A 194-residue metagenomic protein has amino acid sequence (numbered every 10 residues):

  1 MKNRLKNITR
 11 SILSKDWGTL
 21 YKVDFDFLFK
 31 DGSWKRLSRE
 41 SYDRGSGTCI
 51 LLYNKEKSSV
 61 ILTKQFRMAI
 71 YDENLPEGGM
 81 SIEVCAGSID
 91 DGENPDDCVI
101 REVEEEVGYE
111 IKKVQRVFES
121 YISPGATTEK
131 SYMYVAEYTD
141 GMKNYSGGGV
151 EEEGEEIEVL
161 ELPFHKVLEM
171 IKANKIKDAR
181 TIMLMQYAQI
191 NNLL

Functional and structural regions predicted by a protein language model:
R4-T9, E77-M80, D91, R116 (+2 more regions): Nudix hydrolase/Nudix homology domain
I12-D16, L75, Y121-Y132: Acidic pyrophosphate-coordinating catalytic loop
L13-K57, Q65: Acidic, metal-coordinating catalytic segment for phosphate/diphosphate chemistry, firing primarily on the Nudix
T19, L37, S46, T127-K130 (+1 more regions): A generic structural signal for well-ordered coil/turn residues at beta-strand boundaries that shape enzyme active-site
D24-F29, S123-Y145: Active-site-adjacent beta-strand/loop module that shapes the phosphate/pyrophosphate-binding cleft
R39-Y42, S59-R101, G147-E153, I157: Conserved Nudix-box catalytic region and its N-terminal flanking loop in Nudix hydrolases and closely related
E83, M133, E161: Short aromatic/basic micro-patch
E104, E110-I122, T127: A mid-sequence, solvent-exposed acidic-amphipathic segment
